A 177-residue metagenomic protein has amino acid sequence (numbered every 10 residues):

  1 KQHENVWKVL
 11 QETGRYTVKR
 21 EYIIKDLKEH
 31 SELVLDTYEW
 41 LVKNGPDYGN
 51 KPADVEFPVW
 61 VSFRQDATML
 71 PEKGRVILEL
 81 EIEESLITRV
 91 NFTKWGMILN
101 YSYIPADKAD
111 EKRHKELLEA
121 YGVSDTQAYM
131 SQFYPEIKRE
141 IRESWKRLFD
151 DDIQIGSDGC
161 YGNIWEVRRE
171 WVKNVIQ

Functional and structural regions predicted by a protein language model:
Q2-E32, V55-F57, A67-V76, I82-Q177: Conserved NAD+-utilizing ADP-ribose enzyme module
D26-D54: Short alpha-helix boundary/capping and kink motifs at helix termini
V61: Active-site beta-strand/loop microenvironment that shapes enzyme catalytic pockets
R64: Divalent-cation-assisted or electrostatically stabilized phosphate/pyrophosphate-binding catalytic cores
